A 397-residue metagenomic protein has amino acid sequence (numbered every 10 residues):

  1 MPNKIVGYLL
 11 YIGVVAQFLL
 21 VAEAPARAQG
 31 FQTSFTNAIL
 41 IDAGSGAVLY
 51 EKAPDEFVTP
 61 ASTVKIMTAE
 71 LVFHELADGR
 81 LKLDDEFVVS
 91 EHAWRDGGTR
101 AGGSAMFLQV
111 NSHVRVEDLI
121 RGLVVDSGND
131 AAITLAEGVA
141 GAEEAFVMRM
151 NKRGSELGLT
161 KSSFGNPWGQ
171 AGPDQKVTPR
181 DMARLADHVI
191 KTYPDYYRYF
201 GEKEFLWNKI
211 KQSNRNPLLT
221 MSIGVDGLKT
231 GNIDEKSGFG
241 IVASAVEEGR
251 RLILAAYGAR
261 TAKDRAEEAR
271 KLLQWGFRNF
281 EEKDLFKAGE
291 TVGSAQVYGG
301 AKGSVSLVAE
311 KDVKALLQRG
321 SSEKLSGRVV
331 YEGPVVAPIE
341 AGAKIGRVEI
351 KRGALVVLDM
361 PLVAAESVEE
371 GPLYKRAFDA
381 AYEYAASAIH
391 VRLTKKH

Functional and structural regions predicted by a protein language model:
M1-I12, A16: Bacterial N-terminal signal peptides that target proteins for export
Y8-L9, V21, F31, V147 (+1 more regions): Generic alpha-helix initiation/capping and coil-helix boundary signal
V15-P25: C-terminal segment of classical bacterial N-terminal signal peptides
Q17, V72-E75, A105-F107, V139 (+7 more regions): Short, intrinsically disordered/low-complexity patches at protein termini and at juxtamembrane boundaries
F18, Y50, A77-G79, E235 (+2 more regions): Generic marker of residues within folded, mature protein domains
P25-R180, A186-Y193: Active-site-adjacent loops and short helices of periplasmic peptidoglycan-processing enzymes
L159-S163, A171-H397: Domain-terminus/edge residues, biased toward the C-terminal soluble/receptor-binding domains of extracytoplasmic
